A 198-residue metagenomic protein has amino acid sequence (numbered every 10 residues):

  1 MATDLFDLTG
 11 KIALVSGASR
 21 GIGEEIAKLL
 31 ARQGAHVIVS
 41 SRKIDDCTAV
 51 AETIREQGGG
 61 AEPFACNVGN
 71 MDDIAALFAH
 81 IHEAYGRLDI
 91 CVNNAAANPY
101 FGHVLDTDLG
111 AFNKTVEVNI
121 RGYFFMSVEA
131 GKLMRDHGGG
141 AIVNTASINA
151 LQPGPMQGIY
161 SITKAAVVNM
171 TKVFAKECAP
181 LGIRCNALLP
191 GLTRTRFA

Functional and structural regions predicted by a protein language model:
I12, S19-R20: Conserved glycine-rich cofactor-binding loop
I44, A65-L77, L109: The beta1-alpha1 cofactor-binding region of Rossmann-like NAD(H)/NADP(H)-dependent oxidoreductases
G102-V104, D108-N113, I142: Substrate-binding pocket helix/loop in short-chain dehydrogenase/reductase
T107, P153-S161, V173: Active-site loop-to-helix junction immediately N-terminal to the catalytic Tyr of the SDR YXXXK motif in Rossmann-fold
S127, T163, T171: Active-site helix of classical SDR
K132, K176-P180: Alpha-helical segment proximal to the catalytic Tyr-Lys
S147: Residue(s) in the substrate-gating loop at a strand-loop-helix junction that position the organic substrate next
